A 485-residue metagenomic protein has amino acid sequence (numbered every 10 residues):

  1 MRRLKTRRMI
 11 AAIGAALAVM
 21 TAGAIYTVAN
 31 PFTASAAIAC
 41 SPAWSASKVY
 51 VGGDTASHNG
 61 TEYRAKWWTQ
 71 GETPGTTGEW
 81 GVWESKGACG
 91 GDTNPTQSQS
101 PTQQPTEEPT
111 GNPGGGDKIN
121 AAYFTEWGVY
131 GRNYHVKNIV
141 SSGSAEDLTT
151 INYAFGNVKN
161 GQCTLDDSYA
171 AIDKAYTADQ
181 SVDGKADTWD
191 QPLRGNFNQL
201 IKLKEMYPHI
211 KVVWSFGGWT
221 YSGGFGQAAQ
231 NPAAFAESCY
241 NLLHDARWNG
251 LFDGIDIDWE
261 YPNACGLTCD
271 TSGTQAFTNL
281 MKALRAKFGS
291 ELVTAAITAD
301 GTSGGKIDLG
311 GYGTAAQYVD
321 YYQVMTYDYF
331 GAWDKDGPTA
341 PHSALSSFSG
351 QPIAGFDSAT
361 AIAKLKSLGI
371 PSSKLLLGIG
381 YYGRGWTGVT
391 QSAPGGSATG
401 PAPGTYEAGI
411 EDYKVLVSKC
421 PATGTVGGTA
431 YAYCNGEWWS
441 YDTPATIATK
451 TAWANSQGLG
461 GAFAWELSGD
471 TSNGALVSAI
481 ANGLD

Functional and structural regions predicted by a protein language model:
M1-L17: N-terminal export and membrane-targeting signals
R7-A12, A24-N112: Tryptophan-rich substrate-binding surfaces of secreted polymer-degrading and adhesive proteins
G53, I151, W214, I257 (+5 more regions): Conserved, mostly hydrophobic/aromatic
E62, V129, K414-D485: Extracellular low-complexity, Gly/Ser/Thr-rich intrinsically disordered linkers and protease-sensitive activation/hinge
K66-W68, A122-V129, Y153-V158, S215-W219 (+7 more regions): Active-site-proximal beta-strand/loop segments in catalytic clefts of secreted hydrolases
G114-D245: Glycan-recognition patch characteristic of GH18 chitinases/ENGases and related GlcNAc/peptidoglycan-binding proteins
D166-G184, P262-E411: Substrate-binding surface in catalytic domains of secreted glycosidases
C239-T271, D328: Active-site groove signature of glycoside hydrolases
